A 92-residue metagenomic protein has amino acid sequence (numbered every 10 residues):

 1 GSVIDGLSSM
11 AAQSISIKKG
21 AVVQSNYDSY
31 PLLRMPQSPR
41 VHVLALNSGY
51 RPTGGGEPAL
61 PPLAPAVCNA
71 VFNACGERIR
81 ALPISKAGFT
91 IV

Functional and structural regions predicted by a protein language model:
G1-V92: C-terminal catalytic domains of large/alpha subunits in multi-subunit enzymes
